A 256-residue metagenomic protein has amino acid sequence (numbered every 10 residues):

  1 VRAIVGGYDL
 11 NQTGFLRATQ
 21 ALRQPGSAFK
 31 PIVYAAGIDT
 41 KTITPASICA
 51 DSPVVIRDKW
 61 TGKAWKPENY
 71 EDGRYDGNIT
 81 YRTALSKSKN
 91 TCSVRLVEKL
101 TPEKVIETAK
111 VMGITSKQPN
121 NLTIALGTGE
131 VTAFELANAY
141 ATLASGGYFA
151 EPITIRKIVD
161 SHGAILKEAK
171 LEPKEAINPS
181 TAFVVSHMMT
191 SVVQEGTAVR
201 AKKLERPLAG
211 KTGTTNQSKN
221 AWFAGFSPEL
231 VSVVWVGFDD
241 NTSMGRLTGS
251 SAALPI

Functional and structural regions predicted by a protein language model:
V1-A18, F29, I43, T83 (+1 more regions): A penicillin-recognizing enzyme superfamily signal
R2, Y34-I38, A46, A50 (+4 more regions): Short, well-ordered alpha-helical packing segments
Q12-I32, T40, T44-S52, I79 (+1 more regions): Short active-site loop at a secondary-structure junction that contains or immediately precedes the catalytic residue(s)
Q20, K89-N90, I114, D239: A broad detector of the eukaryotic-type serine/threonine protein kinase catalytic domain
A36, T40-P45, I56, L100 (+5 more regions): A generic secondary-structure signal for well-formed alpha-helical elements
I43-V105, N121, F149, S161-S191: Conserved catalytic neighborhood of penicillin-recognizing serine enzymes
K63-N69, T101-N138, T154: Mid-domain, small-residue-enriched loop/turn segments at the edges of structured enzyme/sensor domains
R95-L96, L126, G210-T212: Thr-Gly-centered strand-to-loop micro-motif
